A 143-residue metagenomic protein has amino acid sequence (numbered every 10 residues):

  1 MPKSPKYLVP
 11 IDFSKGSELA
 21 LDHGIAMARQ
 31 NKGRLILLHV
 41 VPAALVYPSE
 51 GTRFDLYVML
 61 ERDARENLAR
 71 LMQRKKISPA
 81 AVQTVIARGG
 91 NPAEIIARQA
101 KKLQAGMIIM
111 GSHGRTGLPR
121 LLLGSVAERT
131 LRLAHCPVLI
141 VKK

Functional and structural regions predicted by a protein language model:
M1-P2, R74-I108: Structural beta-alpha unit
P2-F54: Small/aliphatic-rich secondary-structure junction motif
A20, Y47-E50, E94-A97, R120-L122: Short, well-ordered secondary-structure micro-motifs
M27, N31-R34, A80, A105 (+1 more regions): Short glycine/serine/threonine/alanine-rich loop segments
L38, Q83-A87, L139: General small-molecule cofactor/ligand-binding pocket signal
F54-E66: A short acidic, glycine-rich active-site loop that binds or catalyzes chemistry on phosphate/adenosine moieties
K101-K143: Gly/Ser-rich helix-loop-strand patches that form or flank binding pockets for ribonucleotide-derived cofactors
